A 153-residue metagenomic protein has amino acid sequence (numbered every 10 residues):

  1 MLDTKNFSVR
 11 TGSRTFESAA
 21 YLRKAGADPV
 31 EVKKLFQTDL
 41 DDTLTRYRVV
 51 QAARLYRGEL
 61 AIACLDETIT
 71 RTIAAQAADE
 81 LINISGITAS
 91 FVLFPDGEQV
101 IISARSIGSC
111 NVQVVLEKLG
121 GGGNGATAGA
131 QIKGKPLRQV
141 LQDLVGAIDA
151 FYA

Functional and structural regions predicted by a protein language model:
L2-K118, G123-A153: Hydrophobic helix-and-loop "lid/oligomerization" segment in the mid-to-C-terminal part of catalytic domains
